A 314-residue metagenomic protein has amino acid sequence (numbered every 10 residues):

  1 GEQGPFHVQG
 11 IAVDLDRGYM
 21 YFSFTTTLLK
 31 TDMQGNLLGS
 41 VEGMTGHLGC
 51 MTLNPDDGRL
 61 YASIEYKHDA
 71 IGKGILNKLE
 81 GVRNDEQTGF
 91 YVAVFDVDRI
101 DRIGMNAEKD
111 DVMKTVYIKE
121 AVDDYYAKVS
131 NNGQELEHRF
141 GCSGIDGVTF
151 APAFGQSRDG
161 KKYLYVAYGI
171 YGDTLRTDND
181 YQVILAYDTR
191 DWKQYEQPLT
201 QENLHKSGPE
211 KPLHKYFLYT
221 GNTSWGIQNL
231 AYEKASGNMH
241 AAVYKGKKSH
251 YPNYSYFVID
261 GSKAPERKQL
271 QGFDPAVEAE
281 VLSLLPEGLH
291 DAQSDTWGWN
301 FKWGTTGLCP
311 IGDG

Functional and structural regions predicted by a protein language model:
G1, D98-D146, T189-S224, R267-K302: Surface-exposed loop and turn segments in beta-propeller and other repeat-based domains that flank or scaffold
G1-T26, D146, A153: Beta-strand-rich domains and repeat architectures in extracellular enzymes and scaffolds, especially beta-propellers
V8-I11, C50, G147, N229 (+1 more regions): Conserved beta-strand position repeated once per blade in WD40 beta-propeller domains
V13-R17, L53-D57, P152-G160, E233-S236 (+1 more regions): Residue-level detector of Asp-centered blade-edge/turn motifs that repeat once per structural unit in beta-propeller
Y19-Y21, R59-Y61, Y163-V166, N238-H240: Conserved beta-propeller blade signature
T26, E65-H68, D98, V122 (+3 more regions): Residue-level signature of beta-propeller blades and closely related beta-rich strand-turn architectures in secreted
Q34-E80, D85: Blade-loop segments of beta-propeller domains
I75-I103, T177-E196, T200, Y251-P275: Beta-propeller blade signature
